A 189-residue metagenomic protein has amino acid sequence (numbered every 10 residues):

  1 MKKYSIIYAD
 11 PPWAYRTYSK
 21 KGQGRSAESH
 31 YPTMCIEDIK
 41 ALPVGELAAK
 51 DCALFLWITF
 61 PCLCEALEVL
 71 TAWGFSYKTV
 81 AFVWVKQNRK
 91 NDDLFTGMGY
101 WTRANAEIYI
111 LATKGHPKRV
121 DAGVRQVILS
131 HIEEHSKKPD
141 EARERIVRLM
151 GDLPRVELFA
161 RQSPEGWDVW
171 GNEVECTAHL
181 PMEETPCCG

Functional and structural regions predicted by a protein language model:
M1-G189: Class I S-adenosyl-L-methionine-dependent methyltransferase catalytic core
